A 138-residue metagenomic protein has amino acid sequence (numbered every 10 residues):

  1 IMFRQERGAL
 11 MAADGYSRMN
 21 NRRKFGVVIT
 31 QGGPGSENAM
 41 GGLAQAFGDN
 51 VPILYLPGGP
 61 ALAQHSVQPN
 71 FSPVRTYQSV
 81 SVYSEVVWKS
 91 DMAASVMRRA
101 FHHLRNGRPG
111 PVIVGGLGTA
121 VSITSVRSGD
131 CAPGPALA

Functional and structural regions predicted by a protein language model:
I1-A138: N-terminal alpha/beta PP-like core and its mobile active-site loop of ThDP/TPP-dependent enzymes
